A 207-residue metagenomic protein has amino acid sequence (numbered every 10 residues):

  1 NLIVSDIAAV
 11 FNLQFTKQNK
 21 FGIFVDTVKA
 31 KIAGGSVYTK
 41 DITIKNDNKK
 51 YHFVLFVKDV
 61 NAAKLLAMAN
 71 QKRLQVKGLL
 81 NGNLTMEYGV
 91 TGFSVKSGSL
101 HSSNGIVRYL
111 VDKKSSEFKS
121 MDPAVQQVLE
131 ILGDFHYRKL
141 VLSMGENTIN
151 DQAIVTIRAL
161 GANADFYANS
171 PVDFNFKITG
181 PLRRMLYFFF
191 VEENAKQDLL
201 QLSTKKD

Functional and structural regions predicted by a protein language model:
N1-D207: Membrane-proximal interfacial segments on either side of biological membranes
